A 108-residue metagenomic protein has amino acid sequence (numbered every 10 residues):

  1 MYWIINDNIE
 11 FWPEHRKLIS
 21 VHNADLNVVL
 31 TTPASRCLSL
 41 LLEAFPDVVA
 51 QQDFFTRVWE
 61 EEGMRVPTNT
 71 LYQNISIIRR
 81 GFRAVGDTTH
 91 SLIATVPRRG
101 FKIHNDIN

Functional and structural regions predicted by a protein language model:
M1-T31: Short boundary/linker motifs that mark transitions into or out of structured domains
N27-W59, I78: Short amphipathic alpha-helical recognition elements used for nucleic-acid or partner binding across transcription
V29-L38, M64-A84, R99: DNA-recognition element of transcription regulators
T56-G63, F101: Forkhead-associated
T89-N108: A short linear beta-strand->loop->alpha-helix hinge motif most characteristic of winged-helix/helix-turn-helix
